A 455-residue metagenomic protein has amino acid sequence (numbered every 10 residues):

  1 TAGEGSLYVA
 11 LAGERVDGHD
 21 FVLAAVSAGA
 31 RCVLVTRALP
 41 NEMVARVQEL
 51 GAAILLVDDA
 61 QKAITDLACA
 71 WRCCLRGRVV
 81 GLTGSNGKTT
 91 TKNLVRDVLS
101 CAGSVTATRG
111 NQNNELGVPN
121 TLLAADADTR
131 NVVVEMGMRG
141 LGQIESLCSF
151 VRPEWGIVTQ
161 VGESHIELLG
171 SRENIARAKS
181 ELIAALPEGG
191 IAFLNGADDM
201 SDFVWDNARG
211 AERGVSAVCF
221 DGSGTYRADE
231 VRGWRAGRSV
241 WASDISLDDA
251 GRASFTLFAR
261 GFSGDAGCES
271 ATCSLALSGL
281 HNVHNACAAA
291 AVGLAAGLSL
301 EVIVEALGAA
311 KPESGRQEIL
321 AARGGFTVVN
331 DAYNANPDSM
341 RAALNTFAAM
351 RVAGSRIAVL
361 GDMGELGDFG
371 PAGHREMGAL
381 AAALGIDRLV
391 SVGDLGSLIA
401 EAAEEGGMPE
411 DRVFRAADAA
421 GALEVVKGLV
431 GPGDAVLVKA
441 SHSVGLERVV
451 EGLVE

Functional and structural regions predicted by a protein language model:
T1-G81, T90-C101, L123, E405 (+1 more regions): Short, basic phosphate-binding NTP loop
S6, A25, L67, L82 (+14 more regions): Residue-level signal for inorganic ion chemistry
G13-V16, P312-G315, A332-M408: Active-site beta-alpha connecting loops in nucleotide-dependent enzymes
V22, V44, I144, K179 (+3 more regions): Generic hydrophobic/aromatic pocket-lining and core-packing "Φ" positions
L39-L50, I157-T327, G354, A379-A382 (+2 more regions): Acidic, Mg2+-coordinating active-site environments of NTP-dependent enzymes
L56, Q61-G196, M200-R213, G428 (+1 more regions): Phosphate-binding loop of NTP-binding sites
L82, L99, S314-E318, A435 (+1 more regions): ATP-dependent carboxylate/acyl-activation modules
